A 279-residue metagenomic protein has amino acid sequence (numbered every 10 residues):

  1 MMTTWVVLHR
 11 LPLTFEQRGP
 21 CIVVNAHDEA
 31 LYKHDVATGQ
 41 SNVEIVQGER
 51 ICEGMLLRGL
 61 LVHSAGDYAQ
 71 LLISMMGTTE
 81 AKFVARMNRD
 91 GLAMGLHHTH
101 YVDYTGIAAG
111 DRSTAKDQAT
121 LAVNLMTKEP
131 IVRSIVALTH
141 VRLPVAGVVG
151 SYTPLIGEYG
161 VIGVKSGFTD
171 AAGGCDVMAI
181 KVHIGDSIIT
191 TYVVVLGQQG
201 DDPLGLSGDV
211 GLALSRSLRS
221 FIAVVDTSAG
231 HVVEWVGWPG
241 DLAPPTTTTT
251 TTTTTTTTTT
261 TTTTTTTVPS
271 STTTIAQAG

Functional and structural regions predicted by a protein language model:
M1-K116, M126: Active-site-adjacent loops and short helices of periplasmic peptidoglycan-processing enzymes
T3, E29, G185-S187, G200 (+1 more regions): Generic "edge-of-domain/loop-turn" microfeature
G77-T259: Penicillin-recognizing serine hydrolase domain
T259-G279: Long, low-complexity, intrinsically disordered segments
